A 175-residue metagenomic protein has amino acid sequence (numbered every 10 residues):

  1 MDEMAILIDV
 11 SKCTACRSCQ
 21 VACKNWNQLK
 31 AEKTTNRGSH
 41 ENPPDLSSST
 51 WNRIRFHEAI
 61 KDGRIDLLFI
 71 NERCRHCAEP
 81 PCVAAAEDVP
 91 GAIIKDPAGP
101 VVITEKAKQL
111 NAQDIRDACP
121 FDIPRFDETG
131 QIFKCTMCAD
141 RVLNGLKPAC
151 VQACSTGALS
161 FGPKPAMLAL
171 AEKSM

Functional and structural regions predicted by a protein language model:
M1-M175: Non-ligating segments of multi-cofactor redox enzymes
